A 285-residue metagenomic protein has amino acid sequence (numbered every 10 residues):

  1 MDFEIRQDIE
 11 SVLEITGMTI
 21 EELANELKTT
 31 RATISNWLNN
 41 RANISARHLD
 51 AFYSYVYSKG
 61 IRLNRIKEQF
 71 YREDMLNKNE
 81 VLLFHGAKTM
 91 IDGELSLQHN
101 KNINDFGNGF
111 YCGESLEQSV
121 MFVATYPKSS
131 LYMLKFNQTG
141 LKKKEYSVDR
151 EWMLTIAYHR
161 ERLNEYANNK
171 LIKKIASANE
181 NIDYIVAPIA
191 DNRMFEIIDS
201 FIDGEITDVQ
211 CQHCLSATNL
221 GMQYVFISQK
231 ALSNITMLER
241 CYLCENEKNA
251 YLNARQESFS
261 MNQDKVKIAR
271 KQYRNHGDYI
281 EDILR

Functional and structural regions predicted by a protein language model:
M1-M18: A short, Lys/Arg-rich alpha-helix, primarily the initiator
F3-E4, N64-K67, E73, Q98-N108 (+1 more regions): ADP-ribosyltransferase catalytic core
I9, I20, R31, A46-L49: Helix-turn-helix DNA-binding elements, focusing on the entry/boundary residues of the two helices that contact DNA
L13, A24, Y53: The alpha-helix within a helix-turn-helix
T16-T33: Short alpha-helical DNA-recognition segment
K28-I44: Recognition helix of helix-turn-helix/homeodomain-like DNA-binding domains that insert into the DNA major groove
A46-D105, A124, G277-R285: ADP-ribose/NAD+-binding catalytic cleft of ART/PARP-like enzymes
G140-R285: Active-site and NAD+-binding cores of ADP-ribose-processing enzymes
